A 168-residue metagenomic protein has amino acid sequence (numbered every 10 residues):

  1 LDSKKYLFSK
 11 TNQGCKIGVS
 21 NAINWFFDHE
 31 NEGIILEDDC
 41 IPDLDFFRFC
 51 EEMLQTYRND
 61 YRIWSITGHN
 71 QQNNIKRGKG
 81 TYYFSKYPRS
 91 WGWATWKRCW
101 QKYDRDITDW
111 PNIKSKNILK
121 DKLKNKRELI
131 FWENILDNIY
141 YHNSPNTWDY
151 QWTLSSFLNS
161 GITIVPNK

Functional and structural regions predicted by a protein language model:
L1-I35, C40-K168: An acidic/histidine-cluster motif and surrounding catalytic segment that typifies divalent-metal-assisted enzyme active
